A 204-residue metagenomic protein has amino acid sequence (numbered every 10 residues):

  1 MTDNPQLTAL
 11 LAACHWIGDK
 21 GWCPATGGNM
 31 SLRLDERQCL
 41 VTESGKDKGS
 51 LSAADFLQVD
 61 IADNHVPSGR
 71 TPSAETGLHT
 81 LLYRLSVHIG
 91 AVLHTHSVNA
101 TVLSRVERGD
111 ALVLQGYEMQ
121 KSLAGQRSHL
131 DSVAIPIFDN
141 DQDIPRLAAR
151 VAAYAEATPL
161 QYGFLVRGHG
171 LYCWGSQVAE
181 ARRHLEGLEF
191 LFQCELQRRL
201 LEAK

Functional and structural regions predicted by a protein language model:
M1-K204: Glycine-rich flexible loops
